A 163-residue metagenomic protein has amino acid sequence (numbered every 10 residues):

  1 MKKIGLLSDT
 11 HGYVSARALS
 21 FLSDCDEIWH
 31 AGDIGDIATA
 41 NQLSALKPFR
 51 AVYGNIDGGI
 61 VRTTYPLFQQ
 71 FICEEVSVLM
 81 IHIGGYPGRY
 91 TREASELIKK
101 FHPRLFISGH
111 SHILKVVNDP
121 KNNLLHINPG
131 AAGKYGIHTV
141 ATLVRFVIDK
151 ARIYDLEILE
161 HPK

Functional and structural regions predicted by a protein language model:
M1-F49, D57-M80, T139-T142: N-terminal active-site segment of His-dependent metallophosphoesterases
K2, C73-E74, F101-H102, I127-K163: Binuclear metal-dependent phosphoesterase catalytic core
L7, V52, H82, L105-I107 (+2 more regions): Acidic/histidine-enriched, beta-strand-rich ligand/metal-binding domains
G12-A16, I34-T39, I56-V61, G85-Y90 (+2 more regions): Active-site environment of divalent metal-dependent phosphoester hydrolases
F49-I56, I98-K99, H126-A131: Short Pro/Gly-enriched beta-strand edge/turn motifs at strand-loop
Q69-Q70, K115-N118, T142-F146: Short beta-strand scaffold segments in enzyme catalytic cores
V76-S108: Mid-chain, well-packed structural core segment of small domains
